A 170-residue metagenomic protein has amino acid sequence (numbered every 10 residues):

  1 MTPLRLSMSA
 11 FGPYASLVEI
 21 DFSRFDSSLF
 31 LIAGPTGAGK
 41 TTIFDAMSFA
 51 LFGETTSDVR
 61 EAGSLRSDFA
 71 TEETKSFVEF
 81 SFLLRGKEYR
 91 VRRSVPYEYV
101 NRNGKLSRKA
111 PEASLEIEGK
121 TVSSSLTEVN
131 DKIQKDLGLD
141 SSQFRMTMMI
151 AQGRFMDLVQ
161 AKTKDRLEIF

Functional and structural regions predicted by a protein language model:
M1-D131, K135, S141-Q143: Extreme N-terminal "head/tail" segments of very large remodeling/mechanoenzyme assemblies
T147-M148: Conserved beta-strand/loop subsegment of P-loop NTPase cores
A151: Short, small/polar-rich loop/turn modules that mediate ligand/substrate recognition or access, typified
M156: Nucleotide phosphate-binding site architecture
V159-T163: Cytochrome P450
I169: Catalytic phosphate/metal-binding cores of nucleic-acid and nucleotide-processing enzymes, i.e., regions that mediate
